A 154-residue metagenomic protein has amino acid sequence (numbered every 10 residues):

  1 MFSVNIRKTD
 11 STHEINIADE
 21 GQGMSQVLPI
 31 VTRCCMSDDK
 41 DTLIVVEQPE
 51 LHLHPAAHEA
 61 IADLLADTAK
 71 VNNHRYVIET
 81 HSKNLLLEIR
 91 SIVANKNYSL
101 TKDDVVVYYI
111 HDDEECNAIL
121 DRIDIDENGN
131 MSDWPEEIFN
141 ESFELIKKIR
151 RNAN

Functional and structural regions predicted by a protein language model:
M1-R151: Switch/communication elements of ASCE P-loop NTPase nucleotide-binding domains
